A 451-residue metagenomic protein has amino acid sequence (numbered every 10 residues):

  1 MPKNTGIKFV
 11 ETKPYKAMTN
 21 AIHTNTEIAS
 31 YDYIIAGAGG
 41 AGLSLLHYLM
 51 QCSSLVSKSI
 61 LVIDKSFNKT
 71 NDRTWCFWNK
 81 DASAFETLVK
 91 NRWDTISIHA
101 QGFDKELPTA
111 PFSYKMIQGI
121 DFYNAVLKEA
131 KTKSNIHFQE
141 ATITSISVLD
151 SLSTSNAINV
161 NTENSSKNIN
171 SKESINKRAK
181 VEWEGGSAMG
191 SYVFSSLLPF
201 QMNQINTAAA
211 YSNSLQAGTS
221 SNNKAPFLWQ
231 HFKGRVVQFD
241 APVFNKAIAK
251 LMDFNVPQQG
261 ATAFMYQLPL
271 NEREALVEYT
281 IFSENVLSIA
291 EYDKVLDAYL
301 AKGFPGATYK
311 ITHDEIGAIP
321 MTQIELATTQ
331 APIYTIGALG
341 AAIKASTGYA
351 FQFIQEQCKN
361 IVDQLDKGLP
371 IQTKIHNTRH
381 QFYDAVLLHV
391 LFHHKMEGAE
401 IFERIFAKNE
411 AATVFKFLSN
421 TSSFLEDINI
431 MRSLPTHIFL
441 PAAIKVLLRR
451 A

Functional and structural regions predicted by a protein language model:
M1-D32: Extreme N-terminal leader/targeting segments of oxidoreductases
Y31-K58: N-terminal Rossmann-like FAD-binding beta1-loop-alpha1 element of flavoenzymes
Y48, L61-G102: N-terminal FAD cofactor-binding segment of flavoenzymes
P108-K128, S283-E291: Short beta-strand to alpha-helix junction loop
N135-I136, I333: Short, conserved active-site loop motifs that form the nucleotide-linked donor/cofactor pocket
H137-N164, S171-F304: Predominantly flavin-linked oxidoreductase catalytic cores and closely associated redox partners
I143, P257-Q259, S283-N360: FAD/FMN-dependent oxidoreductases across multiple families
K359-A451: C-terminal helical "tail/cap" subdomain of flavin- and related membrane-associated enzymes
